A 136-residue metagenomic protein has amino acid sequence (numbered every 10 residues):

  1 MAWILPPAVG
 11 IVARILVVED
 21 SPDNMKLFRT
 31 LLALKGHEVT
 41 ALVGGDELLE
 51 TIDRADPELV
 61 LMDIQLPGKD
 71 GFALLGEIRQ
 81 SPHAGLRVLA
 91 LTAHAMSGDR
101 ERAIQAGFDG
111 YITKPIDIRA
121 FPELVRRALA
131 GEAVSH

Functional and structural regions predicted by a protein language model:
E19: Conserved acidic carboxylate
P22-T40: Two-component/phosphorelay signaling modules centered on CheY-like receiver
D23, G44, D70-A73: Acidic catalytic/metal-coordinating carboxylates
G36-G44, T51-I52: Short hydrophobic/Thr-rich beta-strand motif most characteristic of the beta2 strand and flanking loop of CheY-like
E50, F72-A84: Short amphipathic alpha-helix used as the core "switch/output" element in two-component signaling
D63, T92: Active-site residues of response regulator receiver
P67, S81, M96: The feature encodes the CheY-like receiver
I116-V125: C-terminal output helix
